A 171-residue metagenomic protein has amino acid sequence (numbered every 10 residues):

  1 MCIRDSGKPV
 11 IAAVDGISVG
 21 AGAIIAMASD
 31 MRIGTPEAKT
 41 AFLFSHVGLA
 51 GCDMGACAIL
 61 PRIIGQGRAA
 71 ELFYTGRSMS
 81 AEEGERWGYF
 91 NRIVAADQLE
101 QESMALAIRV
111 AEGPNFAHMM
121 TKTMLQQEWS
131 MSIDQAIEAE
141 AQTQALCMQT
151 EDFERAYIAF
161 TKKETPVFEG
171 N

Functional and structural regions predicted by a protein language model:
M1-D5: Conserved small/polar residues in nucleotide/adenosyl-binding loops
S6-H118, T150, R155: Crotonase-fold acyl-CoA enzyme core
L72-F73, M124, E128, Q142-M148: Helix-loop "lid/cap" segments that line or gate small-molecule binding pockets
V110, C147, V167: Conserved short C-terminal alpha-helix that flanks the catalytic cleft of nucleotide-sugar-dependent
S132-I137: Short beta-strand->loop
E138-T143, M148-A159: Short, charged alpha-helical segments
I158-N171: Terminal low-complexity tails and localization/encapsulation signals of metabolic enzymes
